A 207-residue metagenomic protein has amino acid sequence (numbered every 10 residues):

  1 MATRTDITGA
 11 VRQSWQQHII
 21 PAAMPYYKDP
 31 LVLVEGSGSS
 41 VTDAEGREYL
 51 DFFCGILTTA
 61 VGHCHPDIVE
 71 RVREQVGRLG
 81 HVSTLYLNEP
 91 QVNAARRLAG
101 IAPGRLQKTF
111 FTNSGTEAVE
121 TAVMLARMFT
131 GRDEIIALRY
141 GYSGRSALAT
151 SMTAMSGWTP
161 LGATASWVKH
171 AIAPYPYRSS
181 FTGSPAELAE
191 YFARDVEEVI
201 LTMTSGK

Functional and structural regions predicted by a protein language model:
A2-G9, T59, L85, T182-E190: Charge-dense, low-complexity intrinsically disordered segments
A2-S37, F192: Active-site-adjacent loop/helix segments that line or gate small-molecule/cofactor pockets in enzymes
R4-T5, E48-I136, G144: Glycine-rich loop-to-alpha-helix module at the N-terminal edge of alpha/beta enzyme cores
A10, S14, R71-E74, N93 (+2 more regions): A non-catalytic, amphipathic alpha-helix used as a structural packing/dimerization or gating element in enzyme scaffolds
I20-M24, G77, H81, P103 (+2 more regions): Generic structural signal for secondary-structure transition and capping sites
P30-F52: Active-site and channel-lining beta-strand-loop segments that bind or position nucleotide-derived/phosphorylated
T42-D43, V61-H63, S151-T153: Short beta-strand-to-turn element immediately C-terminal to the catalytic PLP-Schiff-base lysine in fold type I
R96-K207: PLP-dependent aspartate aminotransferase-fold enzymes
